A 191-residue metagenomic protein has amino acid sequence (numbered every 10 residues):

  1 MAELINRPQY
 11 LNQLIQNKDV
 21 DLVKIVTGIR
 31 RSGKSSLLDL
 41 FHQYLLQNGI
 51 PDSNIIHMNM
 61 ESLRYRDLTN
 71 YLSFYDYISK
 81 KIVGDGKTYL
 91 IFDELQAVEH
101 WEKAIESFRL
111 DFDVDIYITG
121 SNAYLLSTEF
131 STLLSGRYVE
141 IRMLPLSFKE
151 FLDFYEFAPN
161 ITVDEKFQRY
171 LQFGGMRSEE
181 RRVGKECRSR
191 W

Functional and structural regions predicted by a protein language model:
M1-K185: Phosphate-binding site recognition
